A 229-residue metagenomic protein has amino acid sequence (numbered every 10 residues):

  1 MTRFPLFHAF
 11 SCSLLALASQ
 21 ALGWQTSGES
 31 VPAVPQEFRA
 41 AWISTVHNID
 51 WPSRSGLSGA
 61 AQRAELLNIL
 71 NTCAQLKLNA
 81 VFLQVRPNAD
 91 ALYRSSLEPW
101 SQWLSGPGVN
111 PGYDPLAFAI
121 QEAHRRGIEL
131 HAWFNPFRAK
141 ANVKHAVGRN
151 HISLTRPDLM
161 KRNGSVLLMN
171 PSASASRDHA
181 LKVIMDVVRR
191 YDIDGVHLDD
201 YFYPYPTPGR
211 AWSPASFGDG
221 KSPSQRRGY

Functional and structural regions predicted by a protein language model:
H8-Q20: Bacterial N-terminal signal peptides
A21-G23, G28-S30: Boundary at the C-terminal end of the N-terminal hydrophobic targeting segment
Q36, S44-A64, Q121, H131-A132 (+1 more regions): Active-site-adjacent "subsite" loops/lids of carbohydrate-active enzymes
R39-I43, V81-L83, L130-A132, V196-L198: Hydrophobic faces of well-ordered beta-strands that scaffold small-molecule active sites in alpha/beta enzyme cores
A64-D90: Catalytic domains of carbohydrate-active enzymes, especially glycoside hydrolases
L78, D192-I193: A structural motif
L83-N135, Q225-G228: Aromatic-lined substrate-binding rim segments of carbohydrate-active enzymes
A91-G106, R138-G164, D200-S224: Aromatic- and acidic-residue-enriched segments that line the glycan-binding/catalytic groove of carbohydrate-active
